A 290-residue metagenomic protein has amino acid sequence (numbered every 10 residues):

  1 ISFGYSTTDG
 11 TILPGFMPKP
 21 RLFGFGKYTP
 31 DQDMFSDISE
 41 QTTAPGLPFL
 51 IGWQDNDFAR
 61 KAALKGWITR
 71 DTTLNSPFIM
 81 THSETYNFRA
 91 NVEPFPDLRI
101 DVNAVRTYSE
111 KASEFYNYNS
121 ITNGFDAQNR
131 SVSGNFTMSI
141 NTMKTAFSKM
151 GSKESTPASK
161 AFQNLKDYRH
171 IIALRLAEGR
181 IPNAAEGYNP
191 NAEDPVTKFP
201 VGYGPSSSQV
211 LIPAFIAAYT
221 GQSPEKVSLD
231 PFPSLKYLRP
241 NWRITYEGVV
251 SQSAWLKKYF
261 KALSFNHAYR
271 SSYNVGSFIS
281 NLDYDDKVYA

Functional and structural regions predicted by a protein language model:
I1-A290: Exposed, low-structure sequence patches enriched in small/polar residues
